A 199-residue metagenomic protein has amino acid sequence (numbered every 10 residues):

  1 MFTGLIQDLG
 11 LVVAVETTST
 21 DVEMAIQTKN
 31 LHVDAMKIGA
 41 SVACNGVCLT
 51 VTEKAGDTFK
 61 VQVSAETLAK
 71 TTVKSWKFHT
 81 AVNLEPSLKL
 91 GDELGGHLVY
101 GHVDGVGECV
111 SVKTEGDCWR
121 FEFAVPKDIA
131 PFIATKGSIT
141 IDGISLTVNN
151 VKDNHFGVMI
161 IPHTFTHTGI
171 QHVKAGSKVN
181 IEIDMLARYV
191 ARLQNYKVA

Functional and structural regions predicted by a protein language model:
M1-A199: Conserved loop->alpha-helix
